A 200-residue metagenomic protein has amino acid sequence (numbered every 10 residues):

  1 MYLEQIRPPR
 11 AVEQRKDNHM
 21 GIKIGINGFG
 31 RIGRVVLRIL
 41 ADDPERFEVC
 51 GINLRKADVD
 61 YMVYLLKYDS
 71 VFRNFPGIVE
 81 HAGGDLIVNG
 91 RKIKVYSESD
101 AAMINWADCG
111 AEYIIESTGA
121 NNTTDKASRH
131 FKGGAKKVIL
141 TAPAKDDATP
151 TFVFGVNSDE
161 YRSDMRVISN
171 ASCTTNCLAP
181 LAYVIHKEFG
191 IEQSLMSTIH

Functional and structural regions predicted by a protein language model:
Y2-H19: Short, Lys/Arg-enriched N-terminal segments with co-localized hydrophobic residues within the first ~10-30 amino acids
R15-H200: N-terminal Rossmann-like NAD(P) cofactor-binding subdomain of oxidoreductases, focused on the glycine-rich
